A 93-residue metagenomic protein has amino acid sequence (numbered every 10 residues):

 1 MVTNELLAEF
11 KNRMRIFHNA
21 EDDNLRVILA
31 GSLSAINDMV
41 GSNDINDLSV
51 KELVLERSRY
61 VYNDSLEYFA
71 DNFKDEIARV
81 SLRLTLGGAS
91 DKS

Functional and structural regions predicted by a protein language model:
M1-E56, D71, L82-S93: Conserved short "hinge" loops at termini or chain/domain junctions
Y62-L82: C-terminal structural segments of small proteins and small subunits
